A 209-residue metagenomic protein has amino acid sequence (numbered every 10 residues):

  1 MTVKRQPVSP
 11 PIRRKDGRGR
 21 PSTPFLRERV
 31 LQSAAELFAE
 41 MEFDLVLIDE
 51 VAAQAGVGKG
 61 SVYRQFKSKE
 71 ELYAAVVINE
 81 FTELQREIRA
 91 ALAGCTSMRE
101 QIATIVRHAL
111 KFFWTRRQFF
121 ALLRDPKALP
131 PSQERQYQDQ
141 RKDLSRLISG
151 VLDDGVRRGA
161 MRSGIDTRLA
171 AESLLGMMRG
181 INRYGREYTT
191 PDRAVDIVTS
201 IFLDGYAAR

Functional and structural regions predicted by a protein language model:
M1-D16, K111, R146, G150-R158 (+4 more regions): C-terminal peripheral helix-coil segments that are non-catalytic and often amphipathic
M1-M41, L45-V57, E71-A74: Basic, helix-initiating cap at the start of DNA-binding domains
E40-D44, C95, R116, R158: Short coil/turn segments at alpha/beta junctions that flank glycine-rich nucleotide-binding fingerprints
A55-F66: Short hydrophobic/aromatic patch on the recognition helix
A75, R89-T115, A171-L174, V195: Hydrophobic alpha-helical connector segments
I78-Q85: Short, basic, alpha-helical segments at the C-terminal edge of helix-turn-helix-like DNA-binding modules
E100-T104, R135-R141, R157-S173, T189-R193: All-alpha amphipathic helical-bundle segments outside canonical DNA-binding/catalytic cores that form hydrophobic
L110-G150, R183: Short secondary-structure transition hinges
